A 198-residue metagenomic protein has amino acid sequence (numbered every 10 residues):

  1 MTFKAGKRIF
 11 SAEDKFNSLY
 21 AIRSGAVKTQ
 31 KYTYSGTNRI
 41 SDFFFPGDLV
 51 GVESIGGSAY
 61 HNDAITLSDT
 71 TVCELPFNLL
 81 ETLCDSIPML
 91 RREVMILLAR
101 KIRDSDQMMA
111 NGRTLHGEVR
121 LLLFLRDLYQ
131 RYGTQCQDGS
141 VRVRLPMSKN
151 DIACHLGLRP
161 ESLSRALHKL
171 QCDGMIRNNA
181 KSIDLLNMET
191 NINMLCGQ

Functional and structural regions predicted by a protein language model:
M1-S24: Regulatory nucleotide-sensing modules
R8, A26-K31, L49, T71-V72: Short beta-strand segments in beta-sandwich/barrel cores
S24, N78-L79, R100, N150 (+1 more regions): Alpha-helix/helix-capping structural signal
S24, S68-D69, A180: Residue-level signal for tight coil/turn positions that link beta-strands
I40-R103: Cyclic-nucleotide recognition modules
M89-G157: Polybasic "coupling" helices that flank or enter modular domains
Q130-Q198: Phosphate-/nucleic-acid-contacting segments
